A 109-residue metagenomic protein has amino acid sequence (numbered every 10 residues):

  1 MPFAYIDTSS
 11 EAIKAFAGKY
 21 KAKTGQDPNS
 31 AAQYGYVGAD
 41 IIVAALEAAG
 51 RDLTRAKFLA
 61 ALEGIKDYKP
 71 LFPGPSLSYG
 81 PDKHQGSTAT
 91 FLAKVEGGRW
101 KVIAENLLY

Functional and structural regions predicted by a protein language model:
M1-Y109: Extracytosolic ligand-binding ectodomains
